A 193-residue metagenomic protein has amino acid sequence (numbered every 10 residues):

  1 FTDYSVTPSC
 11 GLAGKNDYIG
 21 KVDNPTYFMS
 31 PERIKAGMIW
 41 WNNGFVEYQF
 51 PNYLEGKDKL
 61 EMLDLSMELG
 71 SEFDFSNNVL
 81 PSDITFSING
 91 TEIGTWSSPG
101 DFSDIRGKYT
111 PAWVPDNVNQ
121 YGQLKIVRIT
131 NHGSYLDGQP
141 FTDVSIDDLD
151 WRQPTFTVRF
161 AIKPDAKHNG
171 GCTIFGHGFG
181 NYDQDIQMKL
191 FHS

Functional and structural regions predicted by a protein language model:
F1-P115: Mid-protein regulatory/catalytic core that forms ligand/cofactor-binding pockets and protein-protein interaction
G14-D17, D23, K125, L136 (+2 more regions): Polar low-complexity intrinsically disordered regions enriched in Ser/Thr and small residues
Y27-I39, S98-Q153, H168-G170: Extended, solvent-exposed segments with strong compositional bias
E47-Q49, T155-R159, Q187-K189: Ser/Thr- (and often Asn-) enriched beta-sheet segments in non-cytosolic proteins
L60-L63, L124, Q184-L190: Generic hydrophobic, helix-prone segments enriched in Leu/Val/Ile
E61-M67, K125, D147, R152-P164: Short, well-structured beta-strand segments within conserved domains
A161-S193: Proprotein-processing/basic-patch segments
